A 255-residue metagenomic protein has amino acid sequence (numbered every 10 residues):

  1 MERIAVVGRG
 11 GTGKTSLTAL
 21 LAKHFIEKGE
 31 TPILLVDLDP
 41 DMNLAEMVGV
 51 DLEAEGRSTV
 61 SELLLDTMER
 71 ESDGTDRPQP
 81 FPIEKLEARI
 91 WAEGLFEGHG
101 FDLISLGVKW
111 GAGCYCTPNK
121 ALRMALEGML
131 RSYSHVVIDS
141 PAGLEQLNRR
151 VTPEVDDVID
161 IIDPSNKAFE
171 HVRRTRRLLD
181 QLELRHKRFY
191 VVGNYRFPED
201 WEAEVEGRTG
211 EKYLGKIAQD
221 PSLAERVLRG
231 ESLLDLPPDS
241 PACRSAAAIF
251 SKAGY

Functional and structural regions predicted by a protein language model:
E2-P40: Walker A/P-loop phosphate-binding motif and the immediately C-terminal alpha-helix
R3-A5, P32-L34, F101-L103, H135-V137 (+1 more regions): Residue-level preference for the first positions of well-ordered beta-strands
L20, T117-Q219, E225: Conserved catalytic-core segment of NTP-binding enzymes
E27-E97: N-terminal phosphate/diphosphate-binding loop that engages ATP/GTP or pyrophosphate donors across diverse enzyme folds
V50-A54, L178-L179, G207-T209, S232-L234: Short, hinge-like loop/turn segments at secondary-structure boundaries
F81-I138: Cytosolic-facing regulatory segments adjacent to core modules
V227-S240: C-terminal boundary of histidine-terminating zinc-finger modules
R244-Y255: C-terminal alpha-helix
